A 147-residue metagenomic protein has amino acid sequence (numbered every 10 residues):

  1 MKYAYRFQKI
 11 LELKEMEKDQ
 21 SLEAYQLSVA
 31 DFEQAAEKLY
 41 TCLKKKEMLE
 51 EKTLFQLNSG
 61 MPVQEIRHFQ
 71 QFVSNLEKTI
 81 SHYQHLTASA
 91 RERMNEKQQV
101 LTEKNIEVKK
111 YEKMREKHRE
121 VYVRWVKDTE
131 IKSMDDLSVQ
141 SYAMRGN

Functional and structural regions predicted by a protein language model:
M1-N147: Charge-rich amphipathic alpha-helical interaction elements
